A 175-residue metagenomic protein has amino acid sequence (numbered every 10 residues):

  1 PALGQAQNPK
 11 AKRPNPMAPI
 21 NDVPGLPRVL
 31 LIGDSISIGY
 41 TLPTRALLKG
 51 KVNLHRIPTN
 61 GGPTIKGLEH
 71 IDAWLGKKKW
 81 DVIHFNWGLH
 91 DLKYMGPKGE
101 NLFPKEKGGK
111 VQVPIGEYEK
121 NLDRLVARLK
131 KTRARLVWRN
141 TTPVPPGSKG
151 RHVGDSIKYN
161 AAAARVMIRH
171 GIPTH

Functional and structural regions predicted by a protein language model:
P1-A6, G171-H175: Short intrinsically disordered, low-complexity coil segments enriched in acidic
G4-K79, I83: Serine-esterase "nucleophile elbow" of acetyl-processing enzymes
L47-N53, I65-H175: Alpha-helical cap/lid subdomain in secreted, periplasmic, or secretory-pathway luminal O-acyl-processing enzymes
